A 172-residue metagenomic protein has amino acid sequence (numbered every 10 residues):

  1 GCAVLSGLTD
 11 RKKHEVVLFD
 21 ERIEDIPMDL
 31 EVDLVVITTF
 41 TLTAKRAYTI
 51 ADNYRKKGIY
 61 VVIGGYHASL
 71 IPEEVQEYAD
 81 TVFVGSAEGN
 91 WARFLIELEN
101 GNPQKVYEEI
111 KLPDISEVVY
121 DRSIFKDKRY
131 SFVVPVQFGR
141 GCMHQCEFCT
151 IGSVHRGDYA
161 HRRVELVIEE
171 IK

Functional and structural regions predicted by a protein language model:
G1-V4, L166: Conserved alpha-helical elements of sugar-nucleotide-dependent glycosyltransferases
V4-T9, A47-N53, R122-R129, H155-D158: Short, mixed-charge, low-aromatic patches
L5-E117: Glycine-rich beta-alpha loop elements in corrinoid/cobalamin-binding modules across cobalamin-dependent enzymes
V118-K172: Radical SAM [4Fe-4S] cluster-binding motif and immediate context
